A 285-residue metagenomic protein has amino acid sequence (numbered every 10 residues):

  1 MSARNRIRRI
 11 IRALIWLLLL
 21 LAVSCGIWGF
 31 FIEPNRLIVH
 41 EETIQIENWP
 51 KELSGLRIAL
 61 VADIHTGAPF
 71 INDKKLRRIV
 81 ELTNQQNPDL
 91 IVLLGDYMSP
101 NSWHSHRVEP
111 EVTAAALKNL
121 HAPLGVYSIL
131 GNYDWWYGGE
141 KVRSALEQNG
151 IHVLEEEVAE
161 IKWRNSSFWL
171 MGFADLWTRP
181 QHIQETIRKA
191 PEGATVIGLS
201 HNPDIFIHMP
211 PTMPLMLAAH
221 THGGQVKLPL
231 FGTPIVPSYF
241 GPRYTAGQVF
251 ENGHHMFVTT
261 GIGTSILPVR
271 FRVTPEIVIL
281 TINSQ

Functional and structural regions predicted by a protein language model:
M1-E52: N-terminal membrane-anchoring alpha-helices
C25-I27, T43-Q45, T186-L199, P211-T212 (+1 more regions): Extended recognition/assembly regions associated with phosphoester-bond processing machinery
I46-A59, I151-H152, A159-M171, P191-G193 (+2 more regions): Beta-strand-turn-beta hairpins that frame and shape the catalytic cleft of phosphate-ester-processing enzymes
S54-H152: Membrane-embedded segments
G55-A68, S167-D175, I197-S200, H255-T260: Active-site-proximal beta-strand elements of phosphoester/diester hydrolases
A62-H65, G95-Y97, N132-Y133, E157-V158 (+4 more regions): Active-site metal-binding loops of divalent metal-dependent hydrolases
S144-E157, W163-S200, D204-P211, R270-F271: Binuclear metal-dependent hydrolase catalytic cores centered on His/Asp/Glu-rich metal-binding motifs
P203-V278: Conserved beta-sheet core of the metallophosphoesterase superfamily
